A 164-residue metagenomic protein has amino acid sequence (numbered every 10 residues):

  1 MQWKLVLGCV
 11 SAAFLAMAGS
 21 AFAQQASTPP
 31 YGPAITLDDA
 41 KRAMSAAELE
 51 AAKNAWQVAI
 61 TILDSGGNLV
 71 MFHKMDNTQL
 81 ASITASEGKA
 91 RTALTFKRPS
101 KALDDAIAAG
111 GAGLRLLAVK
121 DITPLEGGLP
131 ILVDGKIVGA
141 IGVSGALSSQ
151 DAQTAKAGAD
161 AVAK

Functional and structural regions predicted by a protein language model:
M1-G8: Bacterial Sec-dependent N-terminal signal peptides
G8-S20: Bacterial N-terminal signal peptides
F22-K164: Flexible, solvent-exposed loop/hinge segments and secondary-structure transition points
